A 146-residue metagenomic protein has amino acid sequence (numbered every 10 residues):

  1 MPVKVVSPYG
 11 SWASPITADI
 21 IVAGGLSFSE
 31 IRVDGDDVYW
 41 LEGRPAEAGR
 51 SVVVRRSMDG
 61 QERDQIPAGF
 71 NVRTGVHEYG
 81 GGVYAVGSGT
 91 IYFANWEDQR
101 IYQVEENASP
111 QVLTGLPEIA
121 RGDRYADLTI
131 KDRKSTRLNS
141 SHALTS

Functional and structural regions predicted by a protein language model:
P2-S27, S57-G80, V104-R124: Multi-bladed beta-propeller domains
D34, G49, G87-S88, W96-E97 (+1 more regions): Short loop/turn segments that connect beta-strands within the blades of beta-propeller domains, predominantly WD40
V38-E42, Y92-A94, S135-R137: Residue position within the beta-strands of beta-propeller blades
A46-V54, D98-Q103: Structural motif
I91-W96, L116-L128: Hydrophobic alpha-helical hairpins/lids featuring a short glycine-rich hinge
K134, L138-S146: Single conserved hydrophobic/aromatic residue that forms the stacking wall/gate of nucleotide- or nucleobase-binding
